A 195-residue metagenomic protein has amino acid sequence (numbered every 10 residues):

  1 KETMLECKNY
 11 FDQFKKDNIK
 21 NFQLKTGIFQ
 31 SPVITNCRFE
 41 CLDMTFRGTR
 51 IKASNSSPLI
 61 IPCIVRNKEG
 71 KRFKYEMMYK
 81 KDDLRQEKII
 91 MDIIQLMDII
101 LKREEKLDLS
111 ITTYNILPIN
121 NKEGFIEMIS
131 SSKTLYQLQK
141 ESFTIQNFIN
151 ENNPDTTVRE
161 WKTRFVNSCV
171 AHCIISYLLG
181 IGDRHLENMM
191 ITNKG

Functional and structural regions predicted by a protein language model:
K1-I34: Charged, compositionally biased non-catalytic regions
N21-I181, N193-G195: Conserved ATP-binding subdomain of kinase catalytic cores across diverse folds
M189-I191: Hydrophobic residue at the +6 position relative to the catalytic HRD Asp in the kinase catalytic loop
